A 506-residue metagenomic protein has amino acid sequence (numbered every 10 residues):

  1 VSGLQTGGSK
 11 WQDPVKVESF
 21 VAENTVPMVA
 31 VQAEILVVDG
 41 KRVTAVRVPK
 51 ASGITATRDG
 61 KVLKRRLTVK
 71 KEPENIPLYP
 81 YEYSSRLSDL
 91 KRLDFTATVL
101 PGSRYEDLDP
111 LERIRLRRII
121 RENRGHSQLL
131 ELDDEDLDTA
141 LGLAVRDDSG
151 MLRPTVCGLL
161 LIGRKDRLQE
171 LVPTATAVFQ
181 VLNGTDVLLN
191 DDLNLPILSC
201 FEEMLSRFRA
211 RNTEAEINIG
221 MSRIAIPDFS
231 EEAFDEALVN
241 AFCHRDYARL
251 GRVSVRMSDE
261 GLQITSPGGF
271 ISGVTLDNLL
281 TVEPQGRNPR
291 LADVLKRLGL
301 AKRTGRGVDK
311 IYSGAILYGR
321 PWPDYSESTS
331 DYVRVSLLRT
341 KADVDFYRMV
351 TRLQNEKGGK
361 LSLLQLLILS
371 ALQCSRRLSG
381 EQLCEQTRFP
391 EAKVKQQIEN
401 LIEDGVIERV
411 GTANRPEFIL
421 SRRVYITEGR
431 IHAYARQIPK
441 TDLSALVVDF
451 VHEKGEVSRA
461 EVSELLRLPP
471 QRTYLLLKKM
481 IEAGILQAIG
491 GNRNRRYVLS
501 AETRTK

Functional and structural regions predicted by a protein language model:
V1-E231, D235-T351, E356, L367-Q373 (+3 more regions): Conserved N-terminal catalytic/coupling substructures associated with nucleotide/phosphate chemistry
V1-S2, V457, E461: Short glycine-rich, basic-tinged beta-strand/loop micro-motifs
D138, V145-D147, T155, L486-A501: Structured core of small recognition/catalytic domains
V344-L367, R422-V448: Short alpha-helical segments that sit at the start of domains
G358-E385, K440-V457, E464: Short amphipathic alpha-helical interface segments
S379, T412-T441, G491-K506: Short, cationic-aromatic polyanion-contact patches
I402-T412, I481-G491: A short, conserved structural fragment
E456-R459, R467, Q471, L476-L477: Conserved, compact domain cores that house catalytic/ligand-binding motifs in diverse enzymes and effector modules
